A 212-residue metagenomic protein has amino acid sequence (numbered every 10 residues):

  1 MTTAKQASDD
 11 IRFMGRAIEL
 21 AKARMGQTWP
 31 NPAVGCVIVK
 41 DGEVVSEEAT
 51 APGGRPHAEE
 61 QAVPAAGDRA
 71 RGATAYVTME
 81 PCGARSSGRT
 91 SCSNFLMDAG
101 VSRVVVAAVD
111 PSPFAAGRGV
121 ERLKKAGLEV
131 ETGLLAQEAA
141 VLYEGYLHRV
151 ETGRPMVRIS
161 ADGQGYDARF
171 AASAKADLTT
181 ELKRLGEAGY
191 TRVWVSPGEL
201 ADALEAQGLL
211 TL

Functional and structural regions predicted by a protein language model:
M1-M25, S87-L212: Zinc-dependent deaminase
E19, A23, T50, E60-P64 (+2 more regions): Charged/polar positions on well-ordered alpha helices
G26-P30: Short loop/turn motifs at secondary-structure junctions and domain boundaries
A33-G42: Short beta-strand scaffold segments in enzyme catalytic cores
D41, T78-E80, V109: Cofactor-binding loop segments of dinucleotide-utilizing enzymes, especially the Rossmann-like FAD- and NAD(P)+-binding
A49, P56-H57, A75-M97, P113-F114: Local cysteine-cluster metal-coordination motifs and their immediate loop/turn environment, predominantly Fe-S cluster
E59-S86, G165-A172: Mobile, glycine- and charge-enriched loop segments and immediately flanking short secondary-structure elements within
